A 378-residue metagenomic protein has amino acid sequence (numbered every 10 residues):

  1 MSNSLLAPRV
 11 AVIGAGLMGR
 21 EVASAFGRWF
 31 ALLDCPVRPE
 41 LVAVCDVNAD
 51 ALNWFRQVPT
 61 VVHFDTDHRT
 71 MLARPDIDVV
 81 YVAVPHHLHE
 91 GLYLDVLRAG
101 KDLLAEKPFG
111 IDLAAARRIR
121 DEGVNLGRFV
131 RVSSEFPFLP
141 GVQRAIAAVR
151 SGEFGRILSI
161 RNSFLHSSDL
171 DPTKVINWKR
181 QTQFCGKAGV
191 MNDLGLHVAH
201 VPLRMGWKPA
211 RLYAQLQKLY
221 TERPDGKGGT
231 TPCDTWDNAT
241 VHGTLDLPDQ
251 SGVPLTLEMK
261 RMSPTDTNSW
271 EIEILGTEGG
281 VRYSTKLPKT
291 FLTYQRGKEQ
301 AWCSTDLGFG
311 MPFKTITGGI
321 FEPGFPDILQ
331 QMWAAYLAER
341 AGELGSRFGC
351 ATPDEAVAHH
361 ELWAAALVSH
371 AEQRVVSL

Functional and structural regions predicted by a protein language model:
M1-S4, V79-Y81, R282-S284, Q331-L378: C-terminal helix-rich "cap/oligomerization" subdomain common to oxidoreductases
S2-P59: N-terminal Rossmann-like dinucleotide-binding module
M18, F136-D234, Q373: Predominantly a Rossmann-like dinucleotide-binding segment in NAD(P)-dependent oxidoreductases
R28-V37, G152, L247-Q250, G342-G345: Alpha-helix termini
V47, P323-A334: Active-site loop of classical SDR/Rossmann-like NAD(P)-dependent oxidoreductases, centered on the catalytic Tyr-X3-Lys
V62-D67: Conserved SAM-binding strand-loop segment of SAM-dependent methyltransferases
L72, V79, P85-H86, E90-F138 (+1 more regions): Beta-strand-loop-alpha-helix segment that lines the small-molecule cofactor/substrate pocket of alpha/beta enzymes
A199-L292, M332-L344, A364-A365, L378: Contiguous beta-strand/loop segments that form the cofactor/metal-binding neighborhood of enzyme cores
